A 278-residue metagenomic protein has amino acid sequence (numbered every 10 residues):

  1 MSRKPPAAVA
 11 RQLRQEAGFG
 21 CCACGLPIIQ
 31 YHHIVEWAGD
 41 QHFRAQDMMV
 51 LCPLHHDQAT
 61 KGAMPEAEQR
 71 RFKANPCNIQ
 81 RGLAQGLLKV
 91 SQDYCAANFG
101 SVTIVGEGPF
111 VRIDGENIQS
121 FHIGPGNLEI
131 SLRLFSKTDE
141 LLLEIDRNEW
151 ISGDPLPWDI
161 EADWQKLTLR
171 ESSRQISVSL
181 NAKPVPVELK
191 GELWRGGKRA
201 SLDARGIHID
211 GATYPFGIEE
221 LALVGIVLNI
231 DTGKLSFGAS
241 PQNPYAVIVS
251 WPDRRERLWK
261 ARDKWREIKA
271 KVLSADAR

Functional and structural regions predicted by a protein language model:
S2-C77: Histidine-centered nuclease catalytic patch
F72-R278: Extended charged
